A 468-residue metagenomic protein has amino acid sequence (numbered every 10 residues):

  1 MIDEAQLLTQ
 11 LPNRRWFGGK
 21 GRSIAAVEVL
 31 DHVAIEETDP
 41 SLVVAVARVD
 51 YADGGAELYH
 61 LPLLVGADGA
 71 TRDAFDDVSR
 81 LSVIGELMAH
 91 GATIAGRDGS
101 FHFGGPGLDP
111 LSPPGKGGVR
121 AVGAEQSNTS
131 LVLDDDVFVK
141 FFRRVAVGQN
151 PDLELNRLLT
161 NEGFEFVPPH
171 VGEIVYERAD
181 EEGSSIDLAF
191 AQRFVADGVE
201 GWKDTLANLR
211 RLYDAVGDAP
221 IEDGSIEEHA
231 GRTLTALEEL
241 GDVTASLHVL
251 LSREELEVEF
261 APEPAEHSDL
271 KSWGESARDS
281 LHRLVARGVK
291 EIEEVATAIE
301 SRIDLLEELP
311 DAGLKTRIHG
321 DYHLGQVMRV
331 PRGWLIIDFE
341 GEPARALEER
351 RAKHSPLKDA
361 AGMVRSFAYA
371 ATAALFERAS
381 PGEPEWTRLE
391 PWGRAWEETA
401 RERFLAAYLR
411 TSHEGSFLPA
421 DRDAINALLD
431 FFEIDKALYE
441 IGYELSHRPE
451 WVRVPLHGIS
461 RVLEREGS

Functional and structural regions predicted by a protein language model:
M1-A26: Short Lys/Arg-enriched alpha/beta "domain-start" segment
R22-D39: Structured beta-strand/loop patches that form or line metal/cofactor-binding pockets in enzymes
I35, P40-H282, L324, V330-F404 (+1 more regions): Conserved ATP-binding subdomain of kinase catalytic cores across diverse folds
G107-G117, S280-R317: An alpha-helical support segment within catalytic cores of ATP-dependent transferases
V258, G313, L418: Long, charged, mostly alpha-helical binding arms that flank functional sites
L281-V295, G313-I318, V330-F339, L347 (+5 more regions): C-terminal amphipathic alpha-helical interaction region
D321: Conserved catalytic-loop position in the HRD/HxD motif
P381, P391-D423, A427-S468: ATP/Mg2+ or Mg2+-diphosphate-binding catalytic cores that bind nucleotide phosphates or diphosphates via glycine-rich
